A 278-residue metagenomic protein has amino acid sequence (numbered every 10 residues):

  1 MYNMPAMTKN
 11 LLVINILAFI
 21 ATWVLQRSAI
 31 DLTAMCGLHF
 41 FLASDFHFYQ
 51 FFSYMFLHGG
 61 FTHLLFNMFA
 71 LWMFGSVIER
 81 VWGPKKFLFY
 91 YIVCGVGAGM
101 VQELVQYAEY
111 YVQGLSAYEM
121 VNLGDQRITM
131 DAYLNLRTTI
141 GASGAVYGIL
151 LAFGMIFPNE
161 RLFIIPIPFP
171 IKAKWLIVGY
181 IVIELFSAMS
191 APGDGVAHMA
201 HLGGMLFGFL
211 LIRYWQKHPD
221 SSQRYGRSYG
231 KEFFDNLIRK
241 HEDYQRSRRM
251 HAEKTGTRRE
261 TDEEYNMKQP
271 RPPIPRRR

Functional and structural regions predicted by a protein language model:
M1-M7, V13-I16, A117-D125, I183-R278: C-terminal transmembrane module of polytopic alpha-helical membrane proteins
N3-I140, F186-G208: N-terminal TM1-TM2 helical hairpin plus the immediately adjacent luminal interfacial "cap"
K9, K86, R161, K174 (+1 more regions): Basic side chains
G37-H39, M100-Y107, T138, Y147-R224: Transmembrane helical hairpin unit
F48-F56, I78, R161-P168, G226-G230: Hydrophobic alpha-helical segments of integral membrane proteins, encompassing both true transmembrane helices
K86-V93, S143, I167-W175: Cytoplasmic-side transmembrane-helix entry/capping segments in multi-pass membrane proteins
